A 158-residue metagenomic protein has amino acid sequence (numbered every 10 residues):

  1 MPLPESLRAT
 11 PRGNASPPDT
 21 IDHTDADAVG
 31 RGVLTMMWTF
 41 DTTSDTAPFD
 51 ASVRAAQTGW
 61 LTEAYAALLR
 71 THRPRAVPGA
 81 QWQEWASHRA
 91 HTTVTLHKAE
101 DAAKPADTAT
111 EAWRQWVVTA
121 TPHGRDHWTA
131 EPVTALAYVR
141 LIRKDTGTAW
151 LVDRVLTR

Functional and structural regions predicted by a protein language model:
M1-S44: Juxtamembrane and targeting peptides
T46-R158: Structured, amphipathic secondary-structure segments that form assembly/contact surfaces in multi-subunit
